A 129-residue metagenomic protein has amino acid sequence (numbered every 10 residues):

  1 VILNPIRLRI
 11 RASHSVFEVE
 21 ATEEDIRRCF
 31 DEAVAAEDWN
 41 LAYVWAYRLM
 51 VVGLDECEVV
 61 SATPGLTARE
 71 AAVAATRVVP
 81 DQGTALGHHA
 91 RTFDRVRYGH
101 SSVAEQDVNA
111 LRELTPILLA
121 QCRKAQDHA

Functional and structural regions predicted by a protein language model:
V1-H14: Short, charge-rich, low-complexity alpha-helical interaction segments
A12-F30: Membrane-cytosol interface motif
D25-A129: Membrane-proximal, non-transmembrane interaction modules that couple membrane proteins to downstream assemblies
